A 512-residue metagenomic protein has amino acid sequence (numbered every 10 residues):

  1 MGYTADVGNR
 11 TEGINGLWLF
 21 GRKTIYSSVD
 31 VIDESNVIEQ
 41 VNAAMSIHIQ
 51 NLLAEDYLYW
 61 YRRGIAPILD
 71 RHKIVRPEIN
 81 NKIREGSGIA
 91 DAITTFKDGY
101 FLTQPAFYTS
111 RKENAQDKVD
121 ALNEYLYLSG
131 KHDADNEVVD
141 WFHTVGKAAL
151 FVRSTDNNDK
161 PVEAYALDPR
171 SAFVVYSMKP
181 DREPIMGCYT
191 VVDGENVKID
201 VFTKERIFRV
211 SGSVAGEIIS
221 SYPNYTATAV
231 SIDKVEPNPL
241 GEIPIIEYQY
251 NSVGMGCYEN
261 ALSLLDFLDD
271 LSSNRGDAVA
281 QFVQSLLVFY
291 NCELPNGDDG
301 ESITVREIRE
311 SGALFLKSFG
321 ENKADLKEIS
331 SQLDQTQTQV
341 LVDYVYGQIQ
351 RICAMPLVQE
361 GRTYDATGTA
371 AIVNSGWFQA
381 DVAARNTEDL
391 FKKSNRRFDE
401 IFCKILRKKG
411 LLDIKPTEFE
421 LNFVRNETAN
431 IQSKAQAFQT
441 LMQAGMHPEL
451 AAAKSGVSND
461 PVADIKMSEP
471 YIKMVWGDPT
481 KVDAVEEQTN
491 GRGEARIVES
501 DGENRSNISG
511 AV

Functional and structural regions predicted by a protein language model:
M1-A166, D501-G502, S509-V512: Extended, helix-rich architectural segments
T4, T226-I372, E418-L421: Extended, charged amphipathic alpha-helical segments
H72, G99, P105, S129 (+9 more regions): Generic structural signal for hydrophobic core residues of well-folded globular domains
K112-V119, L128-H132, G254-L265, D269 (+3 more regions): Generic detection of long, well-ordered alpha-helical segments
H132-F151, R275-A280, S330-I431, M442-P448: C-terminal amphipathic alpha-helical
N136-V139, A149-G254: Extended, regular secondary-structure scaffolds
T144-K147, R182-M186, V283, E310: Short, well-ordered loop/turn elements at secondary-structure boundaries
L265, Q432-V512: Activation/maturation switch segments at domain boundaries
